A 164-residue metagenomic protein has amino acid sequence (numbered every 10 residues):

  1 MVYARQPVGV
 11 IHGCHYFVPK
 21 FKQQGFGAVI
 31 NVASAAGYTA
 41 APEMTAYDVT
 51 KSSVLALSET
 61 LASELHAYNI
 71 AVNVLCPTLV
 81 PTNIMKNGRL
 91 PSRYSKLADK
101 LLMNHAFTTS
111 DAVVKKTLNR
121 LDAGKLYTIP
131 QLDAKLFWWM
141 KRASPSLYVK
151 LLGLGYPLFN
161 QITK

Functional and structural regions predicted by a protein language model:
M1-A4: Active-site Tyr-X3-Lys motif and surrounding loop/helix of classical short-chain dehydrogenase/reductase
C14, T50: Active-site helix of classical SDR
Y16-G25: A short helix-coil junction within the Rossmann-fold of NAD(P)-dependent oxidoreductases
P19, S63-E64: Alpha-helical segment proximal to the catalytic Tyr-Lys
S34: Residue(s) in the substrate-gating loop at a strand-loop-helix junction that position the organic substrate next
A41-T45, V49: Active-site loop immediately N-terminal to the catalytic Tyr-X3-Lys motif of short-chain dehydrogenase/reductase
A67-L132: SDR active-site lid
